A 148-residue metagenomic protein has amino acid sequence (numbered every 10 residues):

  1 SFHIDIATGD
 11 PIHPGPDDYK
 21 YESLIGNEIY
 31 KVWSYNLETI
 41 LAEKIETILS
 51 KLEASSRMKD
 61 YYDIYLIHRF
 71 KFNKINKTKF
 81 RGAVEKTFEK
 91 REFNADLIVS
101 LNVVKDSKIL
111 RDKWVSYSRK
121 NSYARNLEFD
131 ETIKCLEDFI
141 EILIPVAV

Functional and structural regions predicted by a protein language model:
S1-V148: Structured mid-to-C-terminal alpha-helical surface segments
